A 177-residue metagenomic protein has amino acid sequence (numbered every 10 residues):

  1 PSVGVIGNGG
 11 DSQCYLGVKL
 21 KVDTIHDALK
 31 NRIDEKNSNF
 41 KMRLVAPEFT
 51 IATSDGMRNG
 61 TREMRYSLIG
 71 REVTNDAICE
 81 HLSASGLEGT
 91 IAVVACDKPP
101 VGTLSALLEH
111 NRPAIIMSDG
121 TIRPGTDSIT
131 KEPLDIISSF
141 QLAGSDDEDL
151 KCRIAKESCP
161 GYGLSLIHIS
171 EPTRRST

Functional and structural regions predicted by a protein language model:
V3-G10, T50-M64, D135, K156-G161: Gly-rich Lys/Arg/Thr-decorated short loops/hinges at beta-loop-alpha junctions or inter-strand turns that position
V5-I6, L82-T103, A114-M117: A short, small-residue-rich loop immediately preceding and capping a beta-strand
G9-D11, F49-D55, A95-P100, H110 (+1 more regions): Acidic, glycine-rich active-site loops and adjacent beta-strand->loop/helix elements that engage anionic groups
S12-A46: Glycine-rich phosphate/diphosphate-binding loop of Rossmann-like nucleotide-binding domains
Q13-L16, E72-D76, C96-L104, P124-T126: Short glycine/serine/threonine-rich phosphate/pyrophosphate-binding segments that cradle anionic phosphate groups
F40-A92, G144-C152: Glycine-rich oxoanion-binding loops at beta->alpha junctions
V101-P160: Glycine/threonine-rich beta-strand-loop-alpha-helix active-site module that forms ligand/phosphate-binding
S165-R175: Residue-level detector of conserved catalytic or cofactor/ligand-binding positions in enzyme active sites
